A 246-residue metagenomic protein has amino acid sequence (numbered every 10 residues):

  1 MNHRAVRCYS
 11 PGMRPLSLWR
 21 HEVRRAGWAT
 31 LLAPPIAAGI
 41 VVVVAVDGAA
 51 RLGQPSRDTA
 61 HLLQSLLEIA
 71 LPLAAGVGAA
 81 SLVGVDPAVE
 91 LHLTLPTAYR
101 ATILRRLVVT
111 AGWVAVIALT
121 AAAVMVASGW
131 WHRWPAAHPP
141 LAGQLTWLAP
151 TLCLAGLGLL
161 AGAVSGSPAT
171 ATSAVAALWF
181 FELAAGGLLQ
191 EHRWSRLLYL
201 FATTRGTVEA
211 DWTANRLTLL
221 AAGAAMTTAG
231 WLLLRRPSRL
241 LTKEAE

Functional and structural regions predicted by a protein language model:
M1-H3, Y9, G129, Y199-A202: Intrinsically disordered, low-complexity proline-rich regions
M1-L66, V77, G84, A163 (+2 more regions): Hydrophobic alpha-helical transmembrane segments
P11-L18, Y99-R100, R133-A136, L152 (+1 more regions): Juxtamembrane loop-helix boundary motifs flanking transmembrane segments in multi-pass membrane proteins
A37-A79, R105-A177: Secretory targeting signals
G78-A111: Helix-loop-helix units of permease transmembrane domains in multi-pass membrane transporters, especially ABC
L95, V164-S165, A184: Transmembrane helix irregularities
P168-R205: Transmembrane helix segments
